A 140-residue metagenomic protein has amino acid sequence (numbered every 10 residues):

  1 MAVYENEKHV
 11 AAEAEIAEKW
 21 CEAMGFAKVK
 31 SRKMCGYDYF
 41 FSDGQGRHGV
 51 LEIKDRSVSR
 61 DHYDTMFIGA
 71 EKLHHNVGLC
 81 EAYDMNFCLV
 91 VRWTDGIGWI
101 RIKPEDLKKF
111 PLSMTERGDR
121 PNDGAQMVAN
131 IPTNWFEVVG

Functional and structural regions predicted by a protein language model:
M1-S31: Acidic-basic catalytic patches of nuclease active cores, encompassing PD-(D/E)XK and other metal-cofactor nuclease
K30, V50, C88-R92: A structural signal for short, well-ordered beta-strand segments and their strand-loop junctions that often border
C35: Beta-rich catalytic cores
Y39-F41, Q45-S59: Conserved catalytic cores of phosphodiester-cleaving nucleases, focusing on short active-site segments
R56-N76: Mg2+/Mn2+-dependent nuclease catalytic core
H74-M85, T133-G140: Mixed-charge (Asp/Glu-Lys/Arg
C80-D106: Nucleic-acid nuclease catalytic cores
G98-G140: Intrinsically disordered, low-complexity terminal regions enriched in charged/polar residues
